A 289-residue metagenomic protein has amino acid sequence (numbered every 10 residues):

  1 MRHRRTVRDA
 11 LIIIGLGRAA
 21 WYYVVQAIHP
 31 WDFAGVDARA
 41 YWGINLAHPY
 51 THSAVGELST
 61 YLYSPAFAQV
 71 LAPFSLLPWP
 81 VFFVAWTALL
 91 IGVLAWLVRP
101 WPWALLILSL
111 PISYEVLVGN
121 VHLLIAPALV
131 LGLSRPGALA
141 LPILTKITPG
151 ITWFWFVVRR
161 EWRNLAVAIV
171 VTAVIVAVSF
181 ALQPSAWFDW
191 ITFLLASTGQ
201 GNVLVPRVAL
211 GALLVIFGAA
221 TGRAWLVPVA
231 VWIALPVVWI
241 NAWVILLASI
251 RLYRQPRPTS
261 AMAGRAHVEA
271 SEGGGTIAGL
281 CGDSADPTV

Functional and structural regions predicted by a protein language model:
M1-P136, V158-V289: Primarily membrane-embedded glycan-assembly and transfer machineries that use lipid-linked glycans
L139-F156, P236-A242: Transmembrane helices and adjacent periplasmic/lumenal helix-loop junctions of polyprenol-phosphate-dependent
